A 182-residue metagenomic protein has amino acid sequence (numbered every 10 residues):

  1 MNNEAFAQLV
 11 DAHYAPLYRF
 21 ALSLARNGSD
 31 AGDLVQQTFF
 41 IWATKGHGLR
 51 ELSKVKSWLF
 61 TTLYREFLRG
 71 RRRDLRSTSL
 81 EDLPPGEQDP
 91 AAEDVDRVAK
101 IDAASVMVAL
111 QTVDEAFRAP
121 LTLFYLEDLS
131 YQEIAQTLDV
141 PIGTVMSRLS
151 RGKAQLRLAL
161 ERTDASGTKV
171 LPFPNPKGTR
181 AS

Functional and structural regions predicted by a protein language model:
M1-R19, S29-G32, A43, V55: A short, charge-rich alpha-helical start-of-domain segment used by transcription regulators
E4-F6, Q136-T137, A154-S182: C-terminal edge and immediately downstream basic/flexible tail or linker adjoining helix-turn-helix-like DNA-binding
A15, H47-T61, I142: Short, aromatic/basic-enriched loop-to-helix "N-cap" motif that marks the start of an alpha-helix at regulatory
L17, A21, A31-W42, L59-T62 (+3 more regions): Short, small-hydrophobic-rich alpha-helical interface motif
Q37-V55, R73-L75: Sigma70-family region 2
R50, F60-D82, A99, L158 (+1 more regions): Arg/Lys-rich amphipathic alpha helix in sigma70-family domain 2
S77-V106, L110, S130, V170-R180: Internal acidic/polar
P120-F124: A short pre-motif secondary-structure segment
